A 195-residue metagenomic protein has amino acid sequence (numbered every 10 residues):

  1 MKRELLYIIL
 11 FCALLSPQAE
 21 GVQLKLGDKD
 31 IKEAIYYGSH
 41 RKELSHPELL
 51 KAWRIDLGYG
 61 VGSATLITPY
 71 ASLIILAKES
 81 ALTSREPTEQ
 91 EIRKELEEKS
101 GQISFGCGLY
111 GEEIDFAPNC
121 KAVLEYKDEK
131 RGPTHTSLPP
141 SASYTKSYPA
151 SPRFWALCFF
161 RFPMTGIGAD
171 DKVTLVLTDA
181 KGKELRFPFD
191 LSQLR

Functional and structural regions predicted by a protein language model:
E4-L15: Sec-dependent N-terminal signal peptides
E20-R195: Conserved functional micro-motifs across diverse proteins
